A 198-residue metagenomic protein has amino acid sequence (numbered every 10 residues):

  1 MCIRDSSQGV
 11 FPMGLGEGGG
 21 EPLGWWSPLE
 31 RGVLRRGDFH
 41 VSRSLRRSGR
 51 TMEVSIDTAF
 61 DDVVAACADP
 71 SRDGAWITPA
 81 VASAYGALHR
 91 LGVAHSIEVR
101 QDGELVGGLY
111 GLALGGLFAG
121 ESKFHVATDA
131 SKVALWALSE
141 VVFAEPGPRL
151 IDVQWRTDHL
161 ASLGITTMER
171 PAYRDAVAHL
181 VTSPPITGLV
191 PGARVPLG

Functional and structural regions predicted by a protein language model:
M1-G198: N-acyltransferase acceptor-side catalytic subdomain
